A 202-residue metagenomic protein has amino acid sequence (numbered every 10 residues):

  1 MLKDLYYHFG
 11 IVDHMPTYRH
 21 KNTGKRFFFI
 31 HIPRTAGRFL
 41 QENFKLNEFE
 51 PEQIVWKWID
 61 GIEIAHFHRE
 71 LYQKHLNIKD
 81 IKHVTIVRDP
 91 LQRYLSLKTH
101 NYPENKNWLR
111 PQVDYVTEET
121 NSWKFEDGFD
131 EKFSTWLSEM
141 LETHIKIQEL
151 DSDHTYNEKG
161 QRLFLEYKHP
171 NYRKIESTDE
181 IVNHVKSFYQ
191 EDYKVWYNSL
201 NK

Functional and structural regions predicted by a protein language model:
M1-K202: Membrane-interface amphipathic segments in extracytoplasmic regions
